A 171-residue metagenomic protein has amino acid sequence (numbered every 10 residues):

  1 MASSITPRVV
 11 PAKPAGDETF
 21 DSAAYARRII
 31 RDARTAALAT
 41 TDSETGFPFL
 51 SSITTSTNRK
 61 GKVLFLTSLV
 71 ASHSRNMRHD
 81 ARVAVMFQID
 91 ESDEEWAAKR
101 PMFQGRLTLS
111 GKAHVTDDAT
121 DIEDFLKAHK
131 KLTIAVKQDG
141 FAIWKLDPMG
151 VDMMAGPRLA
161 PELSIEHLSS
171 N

Functional and structural regions predicted by a protein language model:
M1-A23, A128, L132-N171: C-terminal edge-of-domain segments
S3-S4, V9-R78: An N-terminal domain-cap segment
V9-A12, S72-K131, Q138-F141, P148-G150: Short, structured beta-strand-loop surface elements
R31-A36, D118, K145, N171: Solvent-exposed, well-ordered amphipathic alpha-helical segments that flank/support binding or catalytic loops
T41, S68, Q88, G156-R158: Surface loops and adjacent helix of pleckstrin homology
L50-S52, R106-S110, E162: Well-ordered beta-strand positions in beta-sheet-rich domains
I53, D118, L163-I165: Residue-level recognition of conserved structural "scaffold" positions that shape functional pockets and channels
